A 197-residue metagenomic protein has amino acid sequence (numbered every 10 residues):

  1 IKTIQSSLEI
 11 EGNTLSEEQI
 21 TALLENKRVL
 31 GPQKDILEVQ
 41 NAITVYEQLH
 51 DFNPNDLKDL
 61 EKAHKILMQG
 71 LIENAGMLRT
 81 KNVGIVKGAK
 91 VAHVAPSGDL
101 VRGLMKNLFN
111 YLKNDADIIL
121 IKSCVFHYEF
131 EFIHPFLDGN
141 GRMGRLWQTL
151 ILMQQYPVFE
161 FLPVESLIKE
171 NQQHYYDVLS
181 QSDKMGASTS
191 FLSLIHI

Functional and structural regions predicted by a protein language model:
I1-H196: FIC/Doc superfamily catalytic core
